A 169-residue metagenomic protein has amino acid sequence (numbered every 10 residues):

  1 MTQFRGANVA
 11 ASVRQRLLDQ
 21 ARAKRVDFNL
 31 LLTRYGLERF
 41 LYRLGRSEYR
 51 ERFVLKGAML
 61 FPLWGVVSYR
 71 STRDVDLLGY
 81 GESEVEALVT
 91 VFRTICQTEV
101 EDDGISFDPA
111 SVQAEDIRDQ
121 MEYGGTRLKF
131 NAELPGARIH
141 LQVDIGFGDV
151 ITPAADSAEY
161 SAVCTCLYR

Functional and structural regions predicted by a protein language model:
M1-R169: Compositionally biased terminal segments of proteins
